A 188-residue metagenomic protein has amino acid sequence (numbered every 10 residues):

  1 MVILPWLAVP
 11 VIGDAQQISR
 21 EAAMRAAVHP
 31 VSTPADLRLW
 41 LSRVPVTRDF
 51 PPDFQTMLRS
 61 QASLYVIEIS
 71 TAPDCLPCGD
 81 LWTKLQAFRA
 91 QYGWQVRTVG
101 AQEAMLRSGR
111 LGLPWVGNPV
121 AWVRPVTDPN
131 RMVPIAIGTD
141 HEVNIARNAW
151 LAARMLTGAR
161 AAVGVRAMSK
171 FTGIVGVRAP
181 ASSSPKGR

Functional and structural regions predicted by a protein language model:
M1-P10: Bacterial N-terminal signal peptides
D14-A62, R147, A153-A167: N-terminal leader/targeting and pre-domain segments
D53-Q91: Local sequence-structure signature of Cys/Sec-based thiol-disulfide redox active-site neighborhoods
E68-S70, G93-G109, W115: Thiol-based oxidoreductase modules, predominantly thioredoxin-like and allied folds used for disulfide exchange
A72-P77, Q102-M105, P129: Solvent-exposed loop/turn segments at secondary-structure junctions within structured extracellular/periplasmic domains
R110-N118, M132-T139: Thiol/disulfide oxidoreductase modules built on the thioredoxin-like
P125-G173, A179-G187: Non-catalytic, surface beta->alpha helical segment in thiol-disulfide oxidoreductase systems
